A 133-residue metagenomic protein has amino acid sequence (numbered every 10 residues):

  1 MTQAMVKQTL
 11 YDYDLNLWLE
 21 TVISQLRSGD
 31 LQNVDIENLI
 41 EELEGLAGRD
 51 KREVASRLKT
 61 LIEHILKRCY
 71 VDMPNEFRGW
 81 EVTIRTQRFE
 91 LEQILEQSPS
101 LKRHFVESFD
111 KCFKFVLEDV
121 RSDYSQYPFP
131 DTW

Functional and structural regions predicted by a protein language model:
M1-T60, L66-W133: Surface/interface-facing alpha-helical segments and adjacent flexible terminal/loop regions used for partner/assembly
